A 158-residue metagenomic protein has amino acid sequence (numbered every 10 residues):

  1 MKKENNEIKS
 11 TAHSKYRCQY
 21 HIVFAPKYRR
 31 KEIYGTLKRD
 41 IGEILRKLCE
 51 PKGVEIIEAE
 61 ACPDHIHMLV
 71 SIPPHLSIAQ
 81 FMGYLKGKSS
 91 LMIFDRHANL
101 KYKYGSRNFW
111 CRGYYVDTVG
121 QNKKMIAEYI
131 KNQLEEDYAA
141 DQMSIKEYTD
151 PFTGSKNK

Functional and structural regions predicted by a protein language model:
M1-K158: Basic nucleic-acid-binding interfaces
